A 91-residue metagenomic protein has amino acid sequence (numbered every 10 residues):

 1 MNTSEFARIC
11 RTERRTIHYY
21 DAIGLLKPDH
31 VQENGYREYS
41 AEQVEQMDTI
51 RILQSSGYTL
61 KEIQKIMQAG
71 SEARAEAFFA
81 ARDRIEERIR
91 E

Functional and structural regions predicted by a protein language model:
M1-K61: Basic helix-turn-helix/winged-helix DNA-binding cores and closely related short helical interaction motifs
R51, S56, I63-E91: Short, charged amphipathic alpha-helical surface segments
